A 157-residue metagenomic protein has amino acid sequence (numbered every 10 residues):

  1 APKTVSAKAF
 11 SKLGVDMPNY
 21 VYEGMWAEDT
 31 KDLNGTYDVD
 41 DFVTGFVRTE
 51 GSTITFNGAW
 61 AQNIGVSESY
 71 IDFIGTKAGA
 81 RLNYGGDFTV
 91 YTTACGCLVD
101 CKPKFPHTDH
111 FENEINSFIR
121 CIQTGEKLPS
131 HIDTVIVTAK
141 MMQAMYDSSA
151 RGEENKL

Functional and structural regions predicted by a protein language model:
A1-T55, A59-G65, D133-I136: Rossmann-like dinucleotide-binding domain that binds NAD(P)(H)
D41, S69, E114-S117: Hydrophobic alpha-helical segments typical of transmembrane helices and their membrane-interface/capping positions
E50-I54, A78-G79, G96-C97, E126: Short acidic/polar mixed-charge low-complexity motifs
T53, Y70, K77-G79, G86-D87: Structural motif
Q62-V66, T89-T92, T108: A short local loop/turn or secondary-structure capping micro-motif enriched for an aromatic residue
I71, G86-C97: Short polybasic amphipathic segments
L82-N83, K104-N116: Active-site loop of classical SDR/Rossmann-like NAD(P)-dependent oxidoreductases, centered on the catalytic Tyr-X3-Lys
C95, S117-L157: C-terminal helix-rich "cap/oligomerization" subdomain common to oxidoreductases
